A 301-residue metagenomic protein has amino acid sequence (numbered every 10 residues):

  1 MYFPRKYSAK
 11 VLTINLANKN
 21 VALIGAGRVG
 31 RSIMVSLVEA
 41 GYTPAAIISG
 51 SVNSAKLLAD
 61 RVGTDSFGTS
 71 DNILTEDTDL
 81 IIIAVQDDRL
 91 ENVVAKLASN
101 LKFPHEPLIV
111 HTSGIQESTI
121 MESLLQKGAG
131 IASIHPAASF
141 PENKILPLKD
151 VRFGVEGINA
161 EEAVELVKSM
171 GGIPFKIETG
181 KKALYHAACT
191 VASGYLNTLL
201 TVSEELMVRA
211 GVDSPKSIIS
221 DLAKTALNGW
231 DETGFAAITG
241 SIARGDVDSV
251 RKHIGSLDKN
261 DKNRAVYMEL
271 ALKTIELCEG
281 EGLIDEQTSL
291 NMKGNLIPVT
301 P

Functional and structural regions predicted by a protein language model:
Y2-I73: NAD(P)+-binding Rossmann beta1-loop-alpha1 motif at the extreme N-terminus of oxidoreductases
N18, P44, T78, H105-P107 (+1 more regions): A general structural motif
Y42-T43, A129, G172, V212: Short phosphate-binding/catalytic loops that engage adenosine nucleotides
D60-I145: Rossmann-like NAD(P)(H) cofactor-binding subdomain of soluble oxidoreductases
S113-H186: Rossmann-fold dinucleotide-binding core
G180-K259: Helical "substrate-binding/catalytic lid" subdomain of Rossmann-like NAD(P)-dependent dehydrogenases/reductases
A236-P301: C-terminal active-site/capping subdomain that shapes the small-molecule cofactor and substrate pocket of enzyme
